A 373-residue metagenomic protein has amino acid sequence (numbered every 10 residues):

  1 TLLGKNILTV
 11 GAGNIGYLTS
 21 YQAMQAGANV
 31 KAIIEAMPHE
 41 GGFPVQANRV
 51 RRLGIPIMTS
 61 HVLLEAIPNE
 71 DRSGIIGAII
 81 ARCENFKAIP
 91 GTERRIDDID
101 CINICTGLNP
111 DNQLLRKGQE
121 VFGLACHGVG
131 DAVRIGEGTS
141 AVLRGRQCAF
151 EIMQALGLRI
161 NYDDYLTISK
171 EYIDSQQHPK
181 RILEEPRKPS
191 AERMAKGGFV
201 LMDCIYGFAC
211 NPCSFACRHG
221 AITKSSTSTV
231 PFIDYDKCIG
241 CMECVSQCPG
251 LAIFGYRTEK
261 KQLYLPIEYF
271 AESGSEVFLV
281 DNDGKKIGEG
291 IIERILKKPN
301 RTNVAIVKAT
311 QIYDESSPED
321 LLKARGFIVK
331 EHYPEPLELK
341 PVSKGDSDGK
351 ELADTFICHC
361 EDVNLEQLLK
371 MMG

Functional and structural regions predicted by a protein language model:
T1-Y21, Q25-A26, K117, F122-V133 (+1 more regions): Glycine-rich dinucleotide-binding loop and its adjacent helix/turn
Y17, Y21-Q113: A Rossmann-like FAD-binding core segment of flavoenzymes
P68-R72, E93-R95, I99-C101, T106-D111 (+3 more regions): Ferredoxin-type iron-sulfur electron-transfer modules and their immediate structural context
V245-K260: Short, basic/aromatic beta-hairpin or loop at an interaction surface
A252, D281-K286: Short, charged beta-turn/beta-strand-edge "cap" motif at the junction between a beta-strand and an adjacent loop
A271-E272: Short, well-ordered loop/turn sites that connect or cap secondary structure elements
K285-K298: Short beta-strand-centered aromatic/proline hotspots
K297-A309: Short, solvent-exposed secondary-structure boundary/capping segments
